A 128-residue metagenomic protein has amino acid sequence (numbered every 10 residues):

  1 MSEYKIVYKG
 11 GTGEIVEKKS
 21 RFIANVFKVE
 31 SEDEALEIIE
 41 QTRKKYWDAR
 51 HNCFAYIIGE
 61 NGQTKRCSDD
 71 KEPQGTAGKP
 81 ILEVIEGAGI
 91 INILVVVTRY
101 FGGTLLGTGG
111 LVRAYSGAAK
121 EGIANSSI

Functional and structural regions predicted by a protein language model:
M1-G75: C-terminal regulatory domains involved in ligand/effector binding and gene-expression control
D33-E40, K44, E83, R113 (+2 more regions): Solvent-exposed alpha-helical segments within well-ordered globular domains of core cellular machineries
A49-C53, K79-L82, A119-G122: Glycine-rich loops and low-complexity Gly/Arg-rich segments that provide flexible linkers or classic glycine-based
A55-G59, E83-A88, N125-I128: Short C-terminal domain-edge/linker segments immediately following a structured domain
G75-T104: Ordered, amphipathic secondary-structure segments that act as subunit-interaction surfaces in large macromolecular
L94-V97, T104-I128: Glycine- and Gly-Pro-enriched alpha-helical subdomains that act as flexible, kink-prone "lid/hinge" or packing modules
